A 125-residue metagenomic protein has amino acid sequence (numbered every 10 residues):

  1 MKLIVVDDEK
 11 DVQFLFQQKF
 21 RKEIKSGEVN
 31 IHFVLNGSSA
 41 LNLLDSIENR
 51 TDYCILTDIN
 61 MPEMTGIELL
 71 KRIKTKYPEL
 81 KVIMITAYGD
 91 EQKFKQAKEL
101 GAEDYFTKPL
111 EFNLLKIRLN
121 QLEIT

Functional and structural regions predicted by a protein language model:
D8, K108: A Lys-centered signature of the CheY-like receiver
K10-H32: Two-component/phosphorelay signaling modules centered on CheY-like receiver
Q13, E68, G89-D104, I117: Alpha4 helix (beta4-alpha4-beta5 surface) of REC/receiver domains from two-component response regulators
F33-D45, G66: Helix N-cap/capping motif at the beta->alpha junctions
N42, I67-P78: Short amphipathic alpha-helix used as the core "switch/output" element in two-component signaling
N49-L56: Active-site beta3 strand of CheY-like receiver
M61: Receiver (REC) domain active-site loop signature in two-component systems and cognate sites in sensor histidine kinases
